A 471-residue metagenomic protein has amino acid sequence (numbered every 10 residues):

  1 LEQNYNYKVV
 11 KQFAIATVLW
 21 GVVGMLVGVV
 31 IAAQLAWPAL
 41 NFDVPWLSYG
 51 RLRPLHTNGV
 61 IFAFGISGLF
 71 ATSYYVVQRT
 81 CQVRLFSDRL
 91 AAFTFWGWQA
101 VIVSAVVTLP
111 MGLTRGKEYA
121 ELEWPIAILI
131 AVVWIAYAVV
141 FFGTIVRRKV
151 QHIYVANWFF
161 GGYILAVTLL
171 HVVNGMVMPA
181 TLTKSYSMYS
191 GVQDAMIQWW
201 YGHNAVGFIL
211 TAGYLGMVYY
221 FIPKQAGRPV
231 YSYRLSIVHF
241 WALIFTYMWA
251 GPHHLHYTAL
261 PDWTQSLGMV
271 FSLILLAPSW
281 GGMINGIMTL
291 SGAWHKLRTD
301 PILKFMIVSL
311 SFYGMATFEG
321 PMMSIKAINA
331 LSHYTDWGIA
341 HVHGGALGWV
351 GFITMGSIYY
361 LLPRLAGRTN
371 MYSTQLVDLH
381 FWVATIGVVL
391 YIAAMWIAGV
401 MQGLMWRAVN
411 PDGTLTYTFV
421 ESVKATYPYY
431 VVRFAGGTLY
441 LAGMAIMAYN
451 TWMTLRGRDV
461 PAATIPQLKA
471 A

Functional and structural regions predicted by a protein language model:
L1-Q12: Cytosolic juxtamembrane amphipathic/interface segments immediately preceding and feeding into a transmembrane helix
K11-A39, D43-L113, W124-I145, N157-L182 (+7 more regions): Hydrophobic cores of alpha-helical transmembrane segments in multi-pass integral membrane proteins
D43, R115-E118, T258-P261, N329-H333: Membrane-interface helix termini and inter-helical loops of multi-pass transporters
E121, S185-S190: Surface-exposed loop and adjacent secondary-structure segments within mature catalytic domains
R148-K149, R228: Alpha-helical transmembrane bundle and helix-membrane interface signal in multi-pass integral membrane proteins
M188-I197, S332, W337-I339: Active-site-proximal inter-transmembrane loops
L297-T299, L303: Long, amphipathic alpha-helical stalk/connector segments used for oligomerization, subunit docking, or mechanical
D459-A471: Short, highly charged, low-complexity non-transmembrane loops/tails of multi-pass membrane proteins
